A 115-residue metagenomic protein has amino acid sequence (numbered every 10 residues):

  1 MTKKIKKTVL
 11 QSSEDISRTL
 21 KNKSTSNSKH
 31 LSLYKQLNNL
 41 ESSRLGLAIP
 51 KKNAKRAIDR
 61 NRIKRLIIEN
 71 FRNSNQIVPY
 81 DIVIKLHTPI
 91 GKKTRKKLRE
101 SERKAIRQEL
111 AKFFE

Functional and structural regions predicted by a protein language model:
M1-E115: Positively charged, solvent-exposed patches that mediate nucleic-acid binding
